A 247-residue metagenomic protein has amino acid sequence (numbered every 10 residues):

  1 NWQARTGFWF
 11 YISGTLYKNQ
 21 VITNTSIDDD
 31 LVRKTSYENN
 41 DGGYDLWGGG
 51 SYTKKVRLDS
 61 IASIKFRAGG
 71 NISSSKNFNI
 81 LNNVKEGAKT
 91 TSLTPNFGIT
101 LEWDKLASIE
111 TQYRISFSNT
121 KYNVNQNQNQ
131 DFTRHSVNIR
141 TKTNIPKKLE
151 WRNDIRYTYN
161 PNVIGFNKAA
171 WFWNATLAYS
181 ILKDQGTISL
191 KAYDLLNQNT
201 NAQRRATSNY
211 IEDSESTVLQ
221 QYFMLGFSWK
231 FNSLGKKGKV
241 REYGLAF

Functional and structural regions predicted by a protein language model:
N1-F247: Exposed, low-structure sequence patches enriched in small/polar residues
